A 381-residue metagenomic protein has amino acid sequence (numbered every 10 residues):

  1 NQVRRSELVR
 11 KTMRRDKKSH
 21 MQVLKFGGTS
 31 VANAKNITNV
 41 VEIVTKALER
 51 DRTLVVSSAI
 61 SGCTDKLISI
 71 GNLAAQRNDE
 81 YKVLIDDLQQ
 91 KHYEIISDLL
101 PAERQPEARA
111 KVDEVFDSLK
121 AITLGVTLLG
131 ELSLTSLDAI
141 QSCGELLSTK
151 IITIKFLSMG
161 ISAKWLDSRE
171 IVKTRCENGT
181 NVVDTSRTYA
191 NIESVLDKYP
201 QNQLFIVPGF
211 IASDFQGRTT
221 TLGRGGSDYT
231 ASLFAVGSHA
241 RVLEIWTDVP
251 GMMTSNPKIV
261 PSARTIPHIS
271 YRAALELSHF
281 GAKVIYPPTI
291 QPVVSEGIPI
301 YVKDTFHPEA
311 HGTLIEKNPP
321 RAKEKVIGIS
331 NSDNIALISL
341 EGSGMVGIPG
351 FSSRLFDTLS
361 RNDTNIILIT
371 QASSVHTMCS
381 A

Functional and structural regions predicted by a protein language model:
V3-I290: Nucleotide/pyrophosphate-binding catalytic subdomain
S57-N72, M253, V302, H307-P319 (+2 more regions): Terminal amphipathic helices with adjacent charged low-complexity linkers/tails
M159, E296, N362: Conserved dinucleotide-binding and phosphotransfer motif residues
V242-W246, I300-V302, I367-L368: Short hydrophobic alpha-helical runs that function as membrane-insertion/retention elements
Y286, G297-D304: Acidic/polar loop patches that form or flank catalytic/metal-binding clefts of enzymes that bind anionic ligands
A310-A381: A conserved regulatory-domain signal marking ACT and ACT-like small-molecule sensing domains and adjacent regulatory
